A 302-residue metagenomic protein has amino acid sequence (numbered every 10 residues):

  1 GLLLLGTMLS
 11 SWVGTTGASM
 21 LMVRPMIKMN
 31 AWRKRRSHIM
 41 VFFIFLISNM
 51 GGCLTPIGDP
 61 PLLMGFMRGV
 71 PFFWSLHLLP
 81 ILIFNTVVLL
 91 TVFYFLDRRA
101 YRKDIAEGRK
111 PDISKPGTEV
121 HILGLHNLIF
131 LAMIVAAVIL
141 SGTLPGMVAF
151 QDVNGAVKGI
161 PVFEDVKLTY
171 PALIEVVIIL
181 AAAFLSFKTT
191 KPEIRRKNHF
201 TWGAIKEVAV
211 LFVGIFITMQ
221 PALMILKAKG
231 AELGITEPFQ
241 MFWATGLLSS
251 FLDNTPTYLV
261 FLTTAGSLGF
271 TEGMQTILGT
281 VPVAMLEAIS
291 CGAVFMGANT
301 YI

Functional and structural regions predicted by a protein language model:
G1, I27-N30, F93-R99, S186-F200: C-terminal ends of transmembrane helices
L2-M8, I44-C53, K110-G117, A204-I217 (+1 more regions): Small-residue-rich segments of transmembrane alpha-helices in multi-pass membrane proteins, especially helix faces
L4, M8, I83-T91, F95 (+3 more regions): Generic alpha-helical transmembrane segments of integral inner-membrane proteins, especially permease/transport modules
S10, M20-R35, I39-V41, I47 (+2 more regions): Membrane-interfacial helix-loop connectors
R35, L54-T55, F73-E119, F295-I302: Juxtamembrane and boundary regions of transmembrane helices in multi-pass small-molecule transporters and channels
L54, D59-S75, A137-A149: Transmembrane helix-loop junctions at the membrane interface of multipass transporters and ion channels
L89-A156: Long, contiguous bundles of hydrophobic transmembrane helices that form the permeation core of multi-pass
L131-G269: Transmembrane helical segments that form the transport core of multi-pass membrane transport proteins
